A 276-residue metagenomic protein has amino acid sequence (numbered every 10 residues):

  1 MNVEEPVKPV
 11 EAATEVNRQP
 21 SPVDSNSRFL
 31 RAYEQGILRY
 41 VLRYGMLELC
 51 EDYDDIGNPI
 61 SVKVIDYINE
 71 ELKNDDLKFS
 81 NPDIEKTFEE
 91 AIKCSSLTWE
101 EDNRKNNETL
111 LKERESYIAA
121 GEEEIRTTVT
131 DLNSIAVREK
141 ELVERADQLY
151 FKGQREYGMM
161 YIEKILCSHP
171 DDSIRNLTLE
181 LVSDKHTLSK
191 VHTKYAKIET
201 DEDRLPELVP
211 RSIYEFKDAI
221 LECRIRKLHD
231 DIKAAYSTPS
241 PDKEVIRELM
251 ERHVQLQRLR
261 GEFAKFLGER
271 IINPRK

Functional and structural regions predicted by a protein language model:
N2-E108, E113, V129-E156: Non-catalytic protein-protein interaction segments used by genome-maintenance enzymes to assemble and couple activities
K73, E89-K276: Bacterial replisome coupling helices
